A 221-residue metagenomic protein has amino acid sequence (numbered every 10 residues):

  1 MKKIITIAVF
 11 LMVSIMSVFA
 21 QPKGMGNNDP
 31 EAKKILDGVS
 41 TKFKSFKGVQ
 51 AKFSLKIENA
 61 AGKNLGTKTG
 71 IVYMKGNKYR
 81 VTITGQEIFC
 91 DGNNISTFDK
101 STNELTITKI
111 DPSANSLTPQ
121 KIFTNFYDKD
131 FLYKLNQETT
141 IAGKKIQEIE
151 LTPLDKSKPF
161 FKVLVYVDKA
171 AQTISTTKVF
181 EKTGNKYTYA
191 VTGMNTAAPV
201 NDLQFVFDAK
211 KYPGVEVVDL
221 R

Functional and structural regions predicted by a protein language model:
I4-S14: Sec-dependent N-terminal signal peptides
I15-K23: Bacterial Sec-dependent signal peptides at the C-terminal "C-region" and cleavage site
A20, F131-K134, T140-P213, V218-R221: Gly/Pro-enriched, hydrophobic low-complexity segments that function as extracytoplasmic propeptides/linkers
P22-S45, K52-E58, K63-L65, N94 (+2 more regions): Flexible, processing/modification-adjacent segments and terminal tails in exported/periplasmic/extracellular proteins
L55-I57, Q86, K178-E181: Beta-turn initiation residues at beta-strand->coil junctions
T69-S116, Y187: An acidic-aromatic
